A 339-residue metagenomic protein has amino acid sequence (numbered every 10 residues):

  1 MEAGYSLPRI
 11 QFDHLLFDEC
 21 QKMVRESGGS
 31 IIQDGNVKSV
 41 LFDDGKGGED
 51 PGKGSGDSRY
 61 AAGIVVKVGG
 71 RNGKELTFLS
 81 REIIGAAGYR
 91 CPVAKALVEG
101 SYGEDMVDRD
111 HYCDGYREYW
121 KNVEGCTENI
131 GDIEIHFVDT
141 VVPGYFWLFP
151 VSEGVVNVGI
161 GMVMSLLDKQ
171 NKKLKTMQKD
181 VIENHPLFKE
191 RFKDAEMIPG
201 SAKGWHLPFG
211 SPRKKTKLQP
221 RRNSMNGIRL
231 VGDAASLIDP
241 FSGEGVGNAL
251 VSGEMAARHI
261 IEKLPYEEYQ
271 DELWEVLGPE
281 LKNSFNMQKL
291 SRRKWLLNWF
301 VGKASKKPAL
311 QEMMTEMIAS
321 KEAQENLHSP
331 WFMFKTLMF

Functional and structural regions predicted by a protein language model:
M1, Y5, D105, S242-V246: Alpha-helix N-cap/helix-initiation motif
M1-N36, M313-M317, K321-E325, W331-F339: Conserved N-terminal/central alpha/beta ligand/cofactor-binding core
Q11, L15, G88, N248-M255: Short amphipathic alpha-helical face segments that pack within enzyme cores and frequently flank/anchor catalytic
D13, G85-G88, D233, D239: Acidic active-site catalytic centers that drive phospho-/nucleotidyl reactions and related ester hydrolyses
E19-D194: Predominantly flavin-linked oxidoreductase catalytic cores and closely associated redox partners
S39, L166-H259: FAD/FMN-dependent oxidoreductases across multiple families
R258-F339: C-terminal helical "tail/cap" subdomain of flavin- and related membrane-associated enzymes
